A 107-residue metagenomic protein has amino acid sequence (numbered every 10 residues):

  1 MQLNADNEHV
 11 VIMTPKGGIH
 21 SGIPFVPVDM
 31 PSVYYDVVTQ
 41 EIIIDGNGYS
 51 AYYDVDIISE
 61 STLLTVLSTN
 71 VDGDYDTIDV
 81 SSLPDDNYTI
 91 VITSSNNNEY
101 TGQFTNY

Functional and structural regions predicted by a protein language model:
Q2-V37: Transition segment at domain starts
T39-G48: Aromatic/hydrophobic beta-strand junction motif of beta-rich domains
G46, L67-N70, G102: Short hydrophobic alpha-helix segments
N47-Y52, L83-D85: Short proline/glycine-enriched turn/loop motifs at strand-loop junctions of beta-rich domains
D54-I58: Beta-strand signatures of extracellular beta-sandwich domains
S59-L64, Y88: Short, glycine-anchored, charge-dense loop/turn motifs used at functional sites
D72-S94: Short, surface-exposed loop/turn motifs with a glycine/proline- and acidic-biased composition
N98-Y107: Edge beta-strands of extracellular beta-sandwich domains
